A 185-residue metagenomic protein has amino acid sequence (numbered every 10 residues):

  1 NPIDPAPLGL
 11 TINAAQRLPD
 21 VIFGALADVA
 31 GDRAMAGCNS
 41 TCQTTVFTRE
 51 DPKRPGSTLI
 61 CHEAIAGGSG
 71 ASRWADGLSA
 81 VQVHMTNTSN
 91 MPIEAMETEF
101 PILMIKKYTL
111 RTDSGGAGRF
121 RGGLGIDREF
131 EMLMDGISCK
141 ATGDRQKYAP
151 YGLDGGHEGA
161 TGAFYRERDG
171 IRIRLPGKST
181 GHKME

Functional and structural regions predicted by a protein language model:
N1-M184: Glycine/proline-enriched, intrinsically flexible loops and inter-domain linkers
